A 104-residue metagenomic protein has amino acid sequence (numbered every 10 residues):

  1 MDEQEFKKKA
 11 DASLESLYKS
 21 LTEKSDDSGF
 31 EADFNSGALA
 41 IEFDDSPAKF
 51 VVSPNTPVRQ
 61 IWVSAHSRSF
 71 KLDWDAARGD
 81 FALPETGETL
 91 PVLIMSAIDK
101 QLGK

Functional and structural regions predicted by a protein language model:
M1-V51, N55-K104: N-terminal intrinsically disordered, cationic/polar leader segments that include organellar targeting peptides
